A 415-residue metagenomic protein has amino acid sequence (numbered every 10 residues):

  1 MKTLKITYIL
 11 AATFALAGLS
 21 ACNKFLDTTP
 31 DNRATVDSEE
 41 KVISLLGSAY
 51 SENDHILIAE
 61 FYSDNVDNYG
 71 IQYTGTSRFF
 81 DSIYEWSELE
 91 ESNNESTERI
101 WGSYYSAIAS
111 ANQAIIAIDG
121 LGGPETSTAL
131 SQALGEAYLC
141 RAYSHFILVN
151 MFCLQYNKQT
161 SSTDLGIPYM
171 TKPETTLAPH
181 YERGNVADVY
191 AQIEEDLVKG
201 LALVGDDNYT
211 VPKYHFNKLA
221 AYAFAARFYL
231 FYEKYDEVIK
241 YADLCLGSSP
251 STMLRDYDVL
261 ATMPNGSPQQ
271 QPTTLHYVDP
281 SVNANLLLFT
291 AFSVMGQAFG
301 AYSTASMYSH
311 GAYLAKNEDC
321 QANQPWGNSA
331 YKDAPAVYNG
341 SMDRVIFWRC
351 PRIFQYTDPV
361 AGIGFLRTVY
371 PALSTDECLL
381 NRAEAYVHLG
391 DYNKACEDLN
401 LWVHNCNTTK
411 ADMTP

Functional and structural regions predicted by a protein language model:
M1-C22: Sec-dependent bacterial lipoprotein signal peptides
C22-N68, M307, A312-Y313, D319: Membrane-proximal, proline-rich intrinsically disordered regions
D81-C153, G184, L201-V204, I363-Y370 (+2 more regions): Conserved, well-structured interaction surfaces
I108-A111, Y190, L197, A242 (+1 more regions): Inward-facing hydrophobic residues that define packing positions of alpha-helical scaffold repeats
F152-Q192, K240: Short coil/linker segments at helix-helix boundaries
E237-D376, T408-P415: Hydrophobic-face positions in mid-chain alpha helices that act as interaction patches
